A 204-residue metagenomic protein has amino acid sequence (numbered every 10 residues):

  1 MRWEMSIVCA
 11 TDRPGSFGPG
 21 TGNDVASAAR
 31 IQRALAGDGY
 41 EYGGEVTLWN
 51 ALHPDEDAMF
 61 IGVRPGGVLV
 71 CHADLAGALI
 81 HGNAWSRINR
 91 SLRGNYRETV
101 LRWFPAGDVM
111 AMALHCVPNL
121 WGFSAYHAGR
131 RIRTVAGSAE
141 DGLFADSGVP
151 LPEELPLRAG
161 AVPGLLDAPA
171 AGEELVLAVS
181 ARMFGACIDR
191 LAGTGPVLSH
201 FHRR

Functional and structural regions predicted by a protein language model:
M1, M5, M59, M110-M112 (+1 more regions): Detector for methionine-enriched segments
M1-L35, L198-R204: Short, extreme N-terminal segment that most often corresponds to the first beta-strand
E4, E41, E45, E56 (+4 more regions): Glutamate identity and glutamate-enriched acidic tracts
R13-S16, I80-H81, D167, A171-L175: Alpha-helix capping and helix-coil boundary motifs
P14, A76, E140-D141: Short loop/turn segments at secondary-structure transitions that flank enzyme active sites
G18, A29-Q32, N89, R93 (+5 more regions): Generic detector of well-ordered alpha-helical segments enriched in charged/polar residues, highlighting helical
A28-H127, R131-I132: Short, intrinsically disordered low-complexity segments
A113-L114, L120-R204: Long, compositionally biased intrinsically disordered terminal regions
